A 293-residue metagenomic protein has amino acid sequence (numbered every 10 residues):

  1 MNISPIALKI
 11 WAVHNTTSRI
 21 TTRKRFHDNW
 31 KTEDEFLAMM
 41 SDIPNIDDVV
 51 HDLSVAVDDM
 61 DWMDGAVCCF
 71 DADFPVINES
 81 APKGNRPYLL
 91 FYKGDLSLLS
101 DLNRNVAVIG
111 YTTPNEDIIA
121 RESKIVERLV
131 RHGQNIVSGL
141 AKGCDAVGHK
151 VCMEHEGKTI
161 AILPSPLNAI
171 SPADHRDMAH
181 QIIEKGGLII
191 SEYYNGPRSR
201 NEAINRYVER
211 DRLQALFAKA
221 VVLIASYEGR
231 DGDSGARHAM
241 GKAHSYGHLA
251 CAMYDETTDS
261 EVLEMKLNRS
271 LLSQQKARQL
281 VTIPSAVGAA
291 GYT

Functional and structural regions predicted by a protein language model:
M1-E127: Short, positively charged patches
A72-V76, S138-P197: Glycine-rich, small/polar surface segments that engage phosphate groups of diverse ligands
V108, S138, A161, V222-L223 (+1 more regions): Structural beta-sheet core signal
I125, K185-A252: Active-site/ligand-binding-proximal alpha/beta "capping" segment
R128, V151-C152, Q181, L213-Q214 (+2 more regions): Hydrophobic/aromatic ligand-binding patch that stacks against planar heteroaromatic rings of cofactors or nucleotides
D174-M178, R210, G232-A239, T258-Q274: Short, glycine/polar-rich helix-capping loops at beta-to-alpha or helix-loop-helix junctions that flank or form
S245-T293: Amphipathic alpha-helical segments at domain termini/boundaries
